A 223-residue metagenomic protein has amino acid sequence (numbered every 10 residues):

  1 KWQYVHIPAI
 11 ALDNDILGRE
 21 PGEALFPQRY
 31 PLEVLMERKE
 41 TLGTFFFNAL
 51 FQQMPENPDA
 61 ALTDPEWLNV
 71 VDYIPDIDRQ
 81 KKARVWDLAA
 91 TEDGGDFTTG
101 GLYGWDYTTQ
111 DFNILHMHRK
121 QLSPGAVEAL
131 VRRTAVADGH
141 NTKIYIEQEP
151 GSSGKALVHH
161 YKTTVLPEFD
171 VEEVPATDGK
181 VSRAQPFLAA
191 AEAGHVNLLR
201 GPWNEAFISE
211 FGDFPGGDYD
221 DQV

Functional and structural regions predicted by a protein language model:
K1-N14: Signature of the SF2 helicase/ATPase Hel1-core->accessory helical subdomain module
Y4-H6, A83, V171-E173: Conserved beta-strand scaffold positions in the cores of enzyme catalytic domains, especially in NTP/NDP-utilizing
N14-L88: ATPase catalytic-site recognition across NTP-hydrolyzing enzymes
F45, A49-Q53, G94, G101 (+1 more regions): C-terminal nuclease/phosphodiesterase catalytic domains that cleave nucleic-acid phosphodiester bonds
F51, D87, G100, V131 (+2 more regions): Hydrophobic, well-ordered secondary-structure elements that form the walls of internal hydrophobic environments
D76-D106: Gly/Thr-rich phosphate-binding beta-strand-loop-beta motif of the actin/hexokinase/Hsp70
G101-Q148: Nucleic-acid-processing active sites and adjacent nucleic-acid-binding tracks, predominantly divalent metal-dependent
